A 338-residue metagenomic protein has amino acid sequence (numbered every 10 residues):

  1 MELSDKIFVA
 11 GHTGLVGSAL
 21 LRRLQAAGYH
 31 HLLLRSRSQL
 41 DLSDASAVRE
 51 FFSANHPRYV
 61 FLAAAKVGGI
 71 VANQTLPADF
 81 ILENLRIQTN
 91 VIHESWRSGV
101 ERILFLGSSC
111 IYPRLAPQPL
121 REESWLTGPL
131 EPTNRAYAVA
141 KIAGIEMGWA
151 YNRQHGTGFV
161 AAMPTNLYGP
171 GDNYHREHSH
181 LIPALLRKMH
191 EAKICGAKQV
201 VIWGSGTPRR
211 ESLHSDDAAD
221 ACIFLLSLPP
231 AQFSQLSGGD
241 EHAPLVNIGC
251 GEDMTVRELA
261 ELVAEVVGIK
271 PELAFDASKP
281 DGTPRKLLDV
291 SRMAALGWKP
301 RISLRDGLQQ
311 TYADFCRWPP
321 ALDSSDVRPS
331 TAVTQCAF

Functional and structural regions predicted by a protein language model:
L3-A27: N-terminal Rossmann NAD(P)H-binding glycine-rich loop of SDR-like oxidoreductase domains
A10, R35, V60-K66, I103-S109 (+1 more regions): SDR active-site strand-loop-helix element
A19-R23, A27, E191-F338: C-terminal substrate-binding subdomain of Rossmann-fold SDR/epimerase-dehydratase oxidoreductases
A27-E50: Adenosine-cofactor binding site in Rossmann-like domains, unifying the SAM/SAH pocket of S-adenosylmethionine-dependent
A45-L85, E94-R97, R114: NAD(P)H-binding glycine-rich loop region in Rossmannoid oxidoreductase-like domains and their noncatalytic homologs
T89-N134: Conserved Rossmann-fold NAD(P)-dependent oxidoreductase catalytic core, especially the SDR/UDP-sugar
R102, G107-S108, I145-N173, P183-L186 (+2 more regions): Conserved beta-loop-beta element that borders a ligand/cofactor-binding pocket
A136, A140-A143: Active-site helix of classical SDR
